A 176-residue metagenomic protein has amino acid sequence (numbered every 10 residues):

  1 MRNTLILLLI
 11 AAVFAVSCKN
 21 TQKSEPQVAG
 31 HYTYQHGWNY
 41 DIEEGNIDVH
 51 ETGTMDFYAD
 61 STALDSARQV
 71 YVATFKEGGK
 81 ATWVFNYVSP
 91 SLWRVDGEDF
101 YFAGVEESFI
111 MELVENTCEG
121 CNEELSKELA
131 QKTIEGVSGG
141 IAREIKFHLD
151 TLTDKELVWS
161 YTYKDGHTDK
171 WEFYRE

Functional and structural regions predicted by a protein language model:
T4-V13: Sec-dependent N-terminal signal peptides
C18-E176: Lipid interaction determinants
